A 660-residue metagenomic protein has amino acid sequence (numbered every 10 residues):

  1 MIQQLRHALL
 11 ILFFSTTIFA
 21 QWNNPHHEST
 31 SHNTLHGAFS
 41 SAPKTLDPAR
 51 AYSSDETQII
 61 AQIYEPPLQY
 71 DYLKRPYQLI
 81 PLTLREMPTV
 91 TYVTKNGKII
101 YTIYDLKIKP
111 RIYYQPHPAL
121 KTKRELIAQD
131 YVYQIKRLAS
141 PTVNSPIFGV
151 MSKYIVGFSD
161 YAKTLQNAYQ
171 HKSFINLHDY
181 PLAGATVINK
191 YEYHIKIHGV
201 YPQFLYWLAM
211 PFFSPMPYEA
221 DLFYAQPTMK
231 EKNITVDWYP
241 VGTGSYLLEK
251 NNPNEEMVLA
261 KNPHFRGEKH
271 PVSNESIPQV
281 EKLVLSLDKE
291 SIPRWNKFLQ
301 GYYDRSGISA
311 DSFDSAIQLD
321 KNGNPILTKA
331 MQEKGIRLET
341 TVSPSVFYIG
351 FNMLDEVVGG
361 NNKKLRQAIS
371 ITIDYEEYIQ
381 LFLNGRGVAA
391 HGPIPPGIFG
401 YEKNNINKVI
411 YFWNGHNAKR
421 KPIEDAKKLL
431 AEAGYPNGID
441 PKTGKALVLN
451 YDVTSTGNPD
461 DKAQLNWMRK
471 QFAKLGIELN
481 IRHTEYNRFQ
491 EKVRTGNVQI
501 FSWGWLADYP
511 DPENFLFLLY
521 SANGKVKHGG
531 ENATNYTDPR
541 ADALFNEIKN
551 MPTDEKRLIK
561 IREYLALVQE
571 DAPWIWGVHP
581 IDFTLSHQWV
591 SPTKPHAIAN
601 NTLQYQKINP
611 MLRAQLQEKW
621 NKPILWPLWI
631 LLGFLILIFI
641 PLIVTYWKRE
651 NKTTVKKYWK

Functional and structural regions predicted by a protein language model:
W22-N23, E28, Q332-G335, V342 (+5 more regions): Extracytoplasmic/peripheral linker and loop segments enriched in polar/acidic and small residues with frequent Thr/Pro
A38-G97, V241: N-terminal lobe/hinge region of extracytoplasmic solute-binding protein
D71-K74, T164-Y191, K196-K282, K289-P293 (+3 more regions): Gly/Pro-rich hinge or "lid" segments in bacterial periplasmic/extracellular proteins
I100, P253-E255, K419-I423, A431-A507 (+2 more regions): Ligand/substrate-recognition segments at binding pockets and active sites
Y246, V388-Y435, S455-A463: Structural transition elements
E249-A260, S286-L354, E376, Q380-F382 (+1 more regions): Extracellular/periplasmic solute-recognition and catalytic clefts
G359-K403, A418-K427, V568-W576: Periplasmic-binding protein-like
S586-N621: Long beta-strand-rich cores associated with HINT superfamily self-processing modules
